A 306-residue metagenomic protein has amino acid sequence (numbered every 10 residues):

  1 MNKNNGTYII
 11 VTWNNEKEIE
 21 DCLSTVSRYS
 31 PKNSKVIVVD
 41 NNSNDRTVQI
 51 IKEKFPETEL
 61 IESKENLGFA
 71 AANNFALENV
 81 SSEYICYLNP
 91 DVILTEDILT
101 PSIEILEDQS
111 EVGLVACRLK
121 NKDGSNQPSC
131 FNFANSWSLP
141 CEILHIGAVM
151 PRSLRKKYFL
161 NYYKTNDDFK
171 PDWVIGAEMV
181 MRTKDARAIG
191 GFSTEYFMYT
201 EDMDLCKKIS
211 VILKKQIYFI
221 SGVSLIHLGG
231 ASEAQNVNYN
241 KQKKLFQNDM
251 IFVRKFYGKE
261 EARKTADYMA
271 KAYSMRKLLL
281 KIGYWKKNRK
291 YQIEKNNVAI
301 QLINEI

Functional and structural regions predicted by a protein language model:
S24-N33: Short, acidic, metal-binding catalytic loop of nucleotide-sugar glycosyltransferases
T25, D40-V48, E65: A conserved acidic beta->alpha catalytic loop
E62-V80: Glycine-rich, basic loop-to-helix element that forms the pyrophosphate-binding segment of sugar-nucleotide handling
I85: Short aromatic/hydrophobic "clamp" motif used to bind/position activated sugar donors
I93-C130: Conserved donor NDP-sugar-binding/catalytic core segment of glycosyltransferases
A134-P171: Short, flexible, basic/aromatic active-site loop/helix in glycosyltransferases
K164-G191, E195-S224: A short, conserved alpha-helix in the catalytic core of glycosyltransferases
K207, V211-K287: Active-site-adjacent helix/loop segment of glycosyltransferases that harbors family-specific signature motifs
